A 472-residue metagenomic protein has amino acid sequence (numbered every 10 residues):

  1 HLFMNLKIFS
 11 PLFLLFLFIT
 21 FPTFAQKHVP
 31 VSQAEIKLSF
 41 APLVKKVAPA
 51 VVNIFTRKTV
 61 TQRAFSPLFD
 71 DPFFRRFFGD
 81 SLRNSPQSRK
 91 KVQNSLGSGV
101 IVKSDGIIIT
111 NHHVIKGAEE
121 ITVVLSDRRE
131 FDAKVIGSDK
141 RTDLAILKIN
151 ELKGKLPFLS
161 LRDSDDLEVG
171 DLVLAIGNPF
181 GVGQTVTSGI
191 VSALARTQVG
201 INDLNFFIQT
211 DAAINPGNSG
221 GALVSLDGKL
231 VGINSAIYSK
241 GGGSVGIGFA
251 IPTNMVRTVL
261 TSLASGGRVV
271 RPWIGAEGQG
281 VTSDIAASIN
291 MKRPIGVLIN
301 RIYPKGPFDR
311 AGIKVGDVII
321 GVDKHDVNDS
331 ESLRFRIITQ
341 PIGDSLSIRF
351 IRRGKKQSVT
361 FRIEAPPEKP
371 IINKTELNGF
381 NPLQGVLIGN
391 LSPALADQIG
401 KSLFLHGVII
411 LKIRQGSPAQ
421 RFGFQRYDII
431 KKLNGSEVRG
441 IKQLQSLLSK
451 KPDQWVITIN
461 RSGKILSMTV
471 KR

Functional and structural regions predicted by a protein language model:
L2-L12: Bacterial N-terminal signal peptides that target proteins for export
P11-T20: Bacterial N-terminal signal peptides
A25-V315, G321-S347, I351-Q384, G389-A394 (+3 more regions): Serine-dependent protease modules
L298-Y303, D323, F404-R421, D428-E437: Acidic- and glycine-rich mobile interface elements
G316, Y427: Conserved catalytic motifs of ABC-family nucleotide-binding domains
L395-G400: Glycine-rich phosphate/pyrophosphate-binding loop and adjacent beta-alpha nucleotide/cofactor-binding cores
G440-T458, K464-I465: Low-complexity, intrinsically disordered Gly/Pro/Thr-rich segments
G463-K471: Short, low-complexity, Pro/Ser/Thr/Gly-rich segments in the mature regions of secreted, periplasmic
